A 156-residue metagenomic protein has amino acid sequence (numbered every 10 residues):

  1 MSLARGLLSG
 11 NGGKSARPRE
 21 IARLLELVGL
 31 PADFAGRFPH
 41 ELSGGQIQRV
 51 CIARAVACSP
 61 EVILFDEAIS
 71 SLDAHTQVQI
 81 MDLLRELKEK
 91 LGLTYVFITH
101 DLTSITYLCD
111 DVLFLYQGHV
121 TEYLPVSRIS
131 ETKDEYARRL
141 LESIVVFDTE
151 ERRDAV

Functional and structural regions predicted by a protein language model:
A16-D33, L141-E142: Conserved ABC ATPase "signature" region
F38-L42, Q46: Conserved ABC ATPase signature
I52: Hydrophobic anchor residue at the start of the ABC signature
S59: Conserved catalytic motifs of ABC-family nucleotide-binding domains
I105-Y107: A short, surface-exposed alpha-helical micro-motif characterized by mixed small hydrophobic and charged/polar residues
Y123-L124: ABC ATPase "signature
